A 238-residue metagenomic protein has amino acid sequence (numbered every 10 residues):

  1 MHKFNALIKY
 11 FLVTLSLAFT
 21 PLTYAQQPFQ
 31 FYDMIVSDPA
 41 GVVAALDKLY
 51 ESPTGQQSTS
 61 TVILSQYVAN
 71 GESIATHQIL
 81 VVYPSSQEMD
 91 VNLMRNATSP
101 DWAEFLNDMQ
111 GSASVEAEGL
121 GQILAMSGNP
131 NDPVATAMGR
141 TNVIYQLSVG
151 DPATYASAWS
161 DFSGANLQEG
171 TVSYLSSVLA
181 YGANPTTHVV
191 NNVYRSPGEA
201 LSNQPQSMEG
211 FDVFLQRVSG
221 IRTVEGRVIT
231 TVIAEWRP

Functional and structural regions predicted by a protein language model:
M1-L12: Bacterial N-terminal signal peptides that target proteins for export
T20-P21: N-terminal signal peptide c-region/cleavage motif recognized by signal peptidases
Y24-P238: Short S/T/G/P-rich N-terminal loop/turn motif that feeds into the first structured element of a domain
